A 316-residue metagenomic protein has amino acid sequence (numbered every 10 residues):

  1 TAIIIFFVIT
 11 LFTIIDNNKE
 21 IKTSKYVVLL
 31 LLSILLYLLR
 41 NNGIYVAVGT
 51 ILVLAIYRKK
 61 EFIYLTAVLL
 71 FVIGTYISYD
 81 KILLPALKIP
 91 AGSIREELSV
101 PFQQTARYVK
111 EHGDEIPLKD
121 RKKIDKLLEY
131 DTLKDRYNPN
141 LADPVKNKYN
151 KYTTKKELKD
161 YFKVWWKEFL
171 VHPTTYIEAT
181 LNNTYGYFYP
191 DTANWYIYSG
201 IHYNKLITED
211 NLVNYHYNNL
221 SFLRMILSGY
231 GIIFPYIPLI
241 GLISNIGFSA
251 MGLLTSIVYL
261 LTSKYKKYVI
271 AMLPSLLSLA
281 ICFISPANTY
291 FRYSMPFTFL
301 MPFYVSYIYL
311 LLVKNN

Functional and structural regions predicted by a protein language model:
T1-V8, L36-V46, Y293-T298: Multi-pass, polyprenyl lipid-linked donor-dependent membrane glycosyltransferases
F7-K25: Membrane-interface transmembrane helices that cradle and orient dolichyl/undecaprenyl
K19-S24, R58-T66, T255-L273: Membrane-interface helix-loop-helix junctions at transmembrane boundaries of multi-pass membrane enzymes, predominantly
K25-R40, I51-L52, L69-Y76: Membrane-interface alpha helices of multi-pass inner-membrane proteins
Y26-S33, V68, Y265-I284: Transmembrane alpha-helix segments characteristic of polytopic inner-membrane glycan-assembly/cell-envelope
V46-L70: Perimembrane helix-loop-helix junctions
A86-Y217: Membrane-proximal stem/loop segments at transmembrane-domain junctions that anchor or position
E178-A271: Membrane-interface anchor segments at the N-terminal boundary of transmembrane helices in multi-pass membrane enzymes
